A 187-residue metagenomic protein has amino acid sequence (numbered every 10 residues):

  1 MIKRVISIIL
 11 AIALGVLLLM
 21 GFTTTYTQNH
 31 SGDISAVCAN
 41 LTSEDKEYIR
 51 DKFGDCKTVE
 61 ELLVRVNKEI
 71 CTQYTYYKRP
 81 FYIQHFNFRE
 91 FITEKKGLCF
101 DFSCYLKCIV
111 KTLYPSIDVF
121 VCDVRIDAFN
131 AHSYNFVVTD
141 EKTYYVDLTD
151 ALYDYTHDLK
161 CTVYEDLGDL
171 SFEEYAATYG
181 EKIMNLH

Functional and structural regions predicted by a protein language model:
M1-L14: N-terminal Sec-pathway targeting helices
I8, F22, D123: Cysteine-dependent hydrolase recognition
L18-D33: Sec-dependent signal peptide cleavage junction
H30-T93, K182: Secondary-structure boundary elements
S35-L41, K111, D169, E174-Y175: Solvent-exposed soluble domains appended to multi-pass membrane proteins
G54-D55, C104-D166: Hydrophobic/aromatic-rich core segments of domains that either
L62, V66, K95-V110: Active-site nucleophilic cysteine motif
D166-H187: Low-complexity, Gly/Ser/Thr/Pro-rich intrinsically disordered linker/tail segments
